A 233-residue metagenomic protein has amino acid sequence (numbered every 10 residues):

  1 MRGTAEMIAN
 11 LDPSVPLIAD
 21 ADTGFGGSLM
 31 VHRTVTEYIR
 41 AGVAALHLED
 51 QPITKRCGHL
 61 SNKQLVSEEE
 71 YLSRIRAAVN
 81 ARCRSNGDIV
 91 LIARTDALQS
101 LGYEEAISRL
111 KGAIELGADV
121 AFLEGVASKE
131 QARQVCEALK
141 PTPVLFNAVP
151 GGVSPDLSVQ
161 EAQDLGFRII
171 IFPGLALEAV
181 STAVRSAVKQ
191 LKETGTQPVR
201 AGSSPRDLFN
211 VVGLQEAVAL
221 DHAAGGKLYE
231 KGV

Functional and structural regions predicted by a protein language model:
M1-L175, T182, K189, A223-V233: Alpha/beta enzyme core
L177-V233: Extended, intrinsically disordered, low-complexity segments
